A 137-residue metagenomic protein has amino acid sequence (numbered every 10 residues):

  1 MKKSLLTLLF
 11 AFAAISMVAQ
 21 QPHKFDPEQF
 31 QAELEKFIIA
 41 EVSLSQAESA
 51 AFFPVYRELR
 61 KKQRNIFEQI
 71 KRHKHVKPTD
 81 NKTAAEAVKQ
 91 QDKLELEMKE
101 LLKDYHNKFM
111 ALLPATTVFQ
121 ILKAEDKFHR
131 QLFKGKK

Functional and structural regions predicted by a protein language model:
M1-F25: Bacterial Sec-dependent N-terminal signal peptides
K2, R72-V76, K137: Surface-exposed flexible segments
K2-L8, P27, N81-D92, L96 (+2 more regions): Alpha-helical propensity feature that highlights long, continuous alpha-helices across diverse contexts
F12, Y56, Q91, E125-F128: Alpha-helix boundary/capping residues
M17-V18, R60-Q63, H129-L132: A short hydrophobic/aromatic micro-motif that marks alpha-helical segments and, especially, helix-coil
Q21-I39: Short N-terminal segments immediately surrounding and downstream of signal-peptide cleavage
L34, I38-L112: Amphipathic alpha-helical segments
E95, K99-K137: Amphipathic, charged alpha-helical segments and their helix-to-coil junctions in extracytoplasmic/peripheral assemblies
